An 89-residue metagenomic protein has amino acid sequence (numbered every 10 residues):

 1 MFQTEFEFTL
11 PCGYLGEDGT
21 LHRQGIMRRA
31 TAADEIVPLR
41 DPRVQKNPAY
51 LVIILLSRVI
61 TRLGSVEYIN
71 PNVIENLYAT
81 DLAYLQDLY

Functional and structural regions predicted by a protein language model:
M1-Y89: Short, surface-exposed, charged amphipathic helix/loop patches that serve as local interaction elements
